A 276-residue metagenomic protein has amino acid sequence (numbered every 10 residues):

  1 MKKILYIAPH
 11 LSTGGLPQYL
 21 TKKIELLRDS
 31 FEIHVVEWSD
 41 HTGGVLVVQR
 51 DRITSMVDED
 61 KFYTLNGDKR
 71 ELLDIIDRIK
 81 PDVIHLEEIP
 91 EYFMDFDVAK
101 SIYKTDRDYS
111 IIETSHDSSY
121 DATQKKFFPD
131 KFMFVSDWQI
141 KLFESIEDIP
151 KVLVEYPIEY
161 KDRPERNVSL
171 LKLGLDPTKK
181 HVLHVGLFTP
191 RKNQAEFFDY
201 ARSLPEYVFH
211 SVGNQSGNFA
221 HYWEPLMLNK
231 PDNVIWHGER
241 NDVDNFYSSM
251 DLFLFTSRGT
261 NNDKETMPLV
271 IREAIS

Functional and structural regions predicted by a protein language model:
G14-E25, K180, H184-S203: A conserved mid-protein helix/loop that constitutes part of the nucleotide-sugar donor-binding site
V36-G44, V185, V208-Y222, W236: Glycosyltransferase donor-sugar binding loop
M56-Y63, H210, H221-N241: Nucleotide-activated donor-binding/catalytic signature segment of Leloir-type glycosyltransferases, i.e., the conserved
I76, E239-R240, F246-M250: Short alpha-helical donor nucleotide-sugar binding micro-motif in glycosyltransferases
L86-F96, S115: Short His-centered aromatic/hydrophobic patch
P129-P164: Donor nucleotide-sugar binding/catalytic pocket of nucleotide-sugar-dependent glycosyltransferases
R163-L175: A short helix/loop element that forms part of the nucleotide-sugar donor recognition site in Leloir-type
S257-R272: Nucleotide-sugar-dependent
